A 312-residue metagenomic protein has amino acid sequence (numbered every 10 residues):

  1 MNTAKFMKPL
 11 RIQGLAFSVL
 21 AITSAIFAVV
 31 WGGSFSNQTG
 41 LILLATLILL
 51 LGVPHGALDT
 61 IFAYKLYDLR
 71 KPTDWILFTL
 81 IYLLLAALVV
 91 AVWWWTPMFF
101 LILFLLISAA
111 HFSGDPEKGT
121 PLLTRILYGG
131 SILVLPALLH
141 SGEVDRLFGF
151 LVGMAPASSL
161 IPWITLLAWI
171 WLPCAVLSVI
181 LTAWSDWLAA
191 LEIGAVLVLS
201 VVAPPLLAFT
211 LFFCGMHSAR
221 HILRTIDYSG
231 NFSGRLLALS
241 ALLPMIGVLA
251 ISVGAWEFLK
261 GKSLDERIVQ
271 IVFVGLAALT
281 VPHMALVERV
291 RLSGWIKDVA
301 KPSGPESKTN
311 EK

Functional and structural regions predicted by a protein language model:
M1-L20, T73: N-terminal membrane topogenic signal
T23-I26, L80-V90, L106-F112, P173-L177 (+1 more regions): Hydrophobic, membrane-inserted alpha-helices
F27-L41, L259-S263: Short, hydrophobic transmembrane alpha-helix segments
F35-W93: Membrane helical hairpin/interfacial module
I42-L50, P97-A110, I193, A208-R220 (+1 more regions): Hydrophobic core segments of alpha-helical transmembrane domains in multi-pass membrane proteins
G56-L66, L106-P121, V176-S185, H221-S229 (+1 more regions): C-terminal ends of transmembrane helices
D68-L138, D145-P156: Membrane-interface helix-loop-helix junctions at boundaries between adjacent transmembrane segments
A203, F212-S229: Predominantly late transmembrane helices and immediately cytosolic-facing juxtamembrane segments
